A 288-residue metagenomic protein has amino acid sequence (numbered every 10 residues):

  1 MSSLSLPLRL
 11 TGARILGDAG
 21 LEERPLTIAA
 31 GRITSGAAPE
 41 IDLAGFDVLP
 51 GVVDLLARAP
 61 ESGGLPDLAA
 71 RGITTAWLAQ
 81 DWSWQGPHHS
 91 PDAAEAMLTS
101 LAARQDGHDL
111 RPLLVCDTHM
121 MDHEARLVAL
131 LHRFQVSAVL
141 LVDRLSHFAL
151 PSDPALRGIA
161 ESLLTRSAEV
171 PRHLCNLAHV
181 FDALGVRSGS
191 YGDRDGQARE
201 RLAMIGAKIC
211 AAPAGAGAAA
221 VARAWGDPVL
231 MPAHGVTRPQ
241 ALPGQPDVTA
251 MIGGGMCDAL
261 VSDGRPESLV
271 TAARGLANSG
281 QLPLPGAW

Functional and structural regions predicted by a protein language model:
S3-G12, G36-A70, L78: Replace "His-x-His-based motif
G20-I28: A conserved glycine-rich beta-strand in the N-terminal activation segment of trypsin-fold
G51-L55, A76-L78, L110-L114, S137-D143 (+4 more regions): Hydrophobic faces of well-ordered beta-strands that scaffold small-molecule active sites in alpha/beta enzyme cores
W82-W84, S90-D193, D263: Metal-coordinating catalytic core of metallo-dependent amide/deamination hydrolases
S90-E95, G215-A224, A241: Active-site-adjacent beta->alpha loops and helix N-cap segments on the catalytic face of soluble alpha/beta enzymes
R133-S137, L202-I209, A224-L230, G255-D258: Glycine-enriched alpha-helix->loop->beta-strand junction motifs that scaffold or abut catalytic
E169-P171, S190-G192, C210-A219, R238-Q245: A general structural motif
W225-W288: His/Asp/Glu-enriched, well-ordered alpha-helical/loop segment that forms or immediately abuts the divalent-metal
